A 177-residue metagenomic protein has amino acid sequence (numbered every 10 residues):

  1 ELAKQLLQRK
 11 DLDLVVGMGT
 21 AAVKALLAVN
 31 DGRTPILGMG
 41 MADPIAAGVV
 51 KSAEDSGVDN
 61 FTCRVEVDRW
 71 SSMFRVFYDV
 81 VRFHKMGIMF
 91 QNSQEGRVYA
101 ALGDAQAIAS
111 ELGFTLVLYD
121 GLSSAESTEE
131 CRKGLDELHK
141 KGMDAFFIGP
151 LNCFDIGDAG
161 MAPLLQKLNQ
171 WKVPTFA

Functional and structural regions predicted by a protein language model:
E1, N60, Q106-T128: Short beta-strand elements in bilobed, periplasmic/extracellular small-molecule ligand-binding domains
E1-L14, A25, E130-A145: Short, well-structured alpha-helical segments in soluble
V16-G17, G38, I148: Short beta-strand scaffold positions
A21-V23, N152-C153: Alpha-helix capping/helix-boundary segments
A22-L26, F74: Short, well-ordered alpha-helical microsegments
P35-G48, M161-A177: Venus flytrap/periplasmic-binding-protein-like
L37-V67: Flexible loop/hinge segments that line or gate small-molecule binding clefts
F61-L112: An alpha-beta-alpha
